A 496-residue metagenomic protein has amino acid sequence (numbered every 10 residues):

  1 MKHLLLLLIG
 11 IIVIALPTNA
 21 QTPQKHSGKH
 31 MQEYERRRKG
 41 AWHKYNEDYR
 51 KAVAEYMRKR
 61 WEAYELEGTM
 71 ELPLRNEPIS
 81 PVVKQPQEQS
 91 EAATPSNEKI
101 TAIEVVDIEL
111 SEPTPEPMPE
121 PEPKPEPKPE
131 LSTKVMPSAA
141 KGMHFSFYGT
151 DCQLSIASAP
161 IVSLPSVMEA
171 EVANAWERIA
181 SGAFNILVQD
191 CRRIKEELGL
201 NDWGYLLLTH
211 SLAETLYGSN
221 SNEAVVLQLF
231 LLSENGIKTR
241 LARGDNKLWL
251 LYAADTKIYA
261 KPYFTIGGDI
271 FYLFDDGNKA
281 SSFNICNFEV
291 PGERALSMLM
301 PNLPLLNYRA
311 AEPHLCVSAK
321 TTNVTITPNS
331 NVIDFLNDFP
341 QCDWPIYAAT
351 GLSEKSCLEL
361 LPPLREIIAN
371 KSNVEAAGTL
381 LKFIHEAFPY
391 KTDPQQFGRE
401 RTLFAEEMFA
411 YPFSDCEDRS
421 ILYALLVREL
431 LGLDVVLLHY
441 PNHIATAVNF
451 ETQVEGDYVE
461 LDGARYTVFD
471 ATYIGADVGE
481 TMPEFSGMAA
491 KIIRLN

Functional and structural regions predicted by a protein language model:
L4-V13: Sec-dependent N-terminal signal peptides
T18-A20: Boundary at the C-terminal end of the N-terminal hydrophobic targeting segment
Q32-E35, K39-Q228: Long, contiguous, compositionally biased segments that the model treats as domain-scale units
Y49, V53, R60, G68 (+6 more regions): Sec/Tat-exported extracytoplasmic proteins
S158-S163, M168-T209, I346-A410, T472: Secondary-structure boundary elements
A213-S219, E223-P363: Extended, non-transmembrane interaction/recognition domains
T215-Q228, K391-E451: Active-site neighborhood of thiol-dependent amide/isopeptide-bond enzymes
T239-G267, I368-K371, D418-N496: Hydrophobic/aromatic-rich core segments of domains that either
